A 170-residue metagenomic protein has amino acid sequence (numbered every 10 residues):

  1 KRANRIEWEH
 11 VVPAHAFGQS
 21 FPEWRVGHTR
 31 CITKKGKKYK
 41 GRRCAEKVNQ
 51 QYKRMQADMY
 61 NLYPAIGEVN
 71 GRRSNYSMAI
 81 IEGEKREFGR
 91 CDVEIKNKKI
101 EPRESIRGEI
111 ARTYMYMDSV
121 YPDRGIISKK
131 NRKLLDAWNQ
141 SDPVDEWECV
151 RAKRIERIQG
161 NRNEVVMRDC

Functional and structural regions predicted by a protein language model:
K1-C170: Domain-level detector of nuclease and nuclease-like folds in predominantly extracellular/periplasmic contexts
